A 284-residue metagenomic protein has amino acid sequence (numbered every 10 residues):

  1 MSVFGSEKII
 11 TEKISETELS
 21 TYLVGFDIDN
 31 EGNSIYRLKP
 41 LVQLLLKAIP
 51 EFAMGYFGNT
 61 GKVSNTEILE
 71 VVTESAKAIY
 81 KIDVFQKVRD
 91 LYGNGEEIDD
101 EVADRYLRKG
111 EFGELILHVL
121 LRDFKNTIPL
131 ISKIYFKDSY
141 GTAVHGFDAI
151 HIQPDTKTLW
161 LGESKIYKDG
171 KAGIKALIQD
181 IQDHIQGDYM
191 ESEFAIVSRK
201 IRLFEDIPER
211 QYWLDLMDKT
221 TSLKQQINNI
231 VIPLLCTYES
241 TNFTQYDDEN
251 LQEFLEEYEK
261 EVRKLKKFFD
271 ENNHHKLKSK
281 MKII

Functional and structural regions predicted by a protein language model:
M1-K81: A structured, charge-rich N-terminal accessory region that forms the first stable segment of a protein and links
Q86-I116, F136: A short, highly charged nucleic-acid-interacting micro-segment common to nuclease and nuclease-linked defense proteins
L115-F124: Amphipathic alpha-helical segments that form well-ordered structural scaffolds and often line/cohere around active
L121, A149-H151, L159-I166: Conserved catalytic cores of phosphodiester-cleaving nucleases, focusing on short active-site segments
K125-T142: A short acidic/basic microdomain associated with nuclease active sites
I128, T142, I150-T158: Hydrophobic/aromatic-rich core segments of domains that either
K175-E259, R263: Acidic, metal/cofactor-coordinating or nucleic-acid-engaging core segments within structured domains
E249-I284: Extended, charged low-complexity segments that frequently continue into or abut oligomerization scaffolds
